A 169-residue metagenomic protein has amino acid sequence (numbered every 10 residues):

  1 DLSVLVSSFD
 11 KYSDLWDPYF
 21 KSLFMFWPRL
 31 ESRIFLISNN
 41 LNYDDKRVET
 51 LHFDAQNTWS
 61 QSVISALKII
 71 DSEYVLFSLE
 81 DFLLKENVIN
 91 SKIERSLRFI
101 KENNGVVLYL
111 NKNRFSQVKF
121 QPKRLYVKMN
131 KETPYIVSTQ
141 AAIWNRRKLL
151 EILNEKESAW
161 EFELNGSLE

Functional and structural regions predicted by a protein language model:
D1-A55, A66-I69, Y74: N-terminal anchoring/stem segment of glycosyltransferases
F35-L36, L76-F77, V106-N111: A structural signal for short, well-ordered beta-strand segments and their strand-loop junctions that often border
H52-L67, Y74, N87-V88, K92-S96: A broadly used, surface-exposed interaction patch
E73-L83: Short beta-strand-to-loop acidic/aromatic patch adjacent to the donor-nucleotide binding site
E86-S116: Conserved donor-nucleotide/metal-binding helix-loop-beta segment in metal-dependent transferases, i.e., the alpha-helix
F120-P134: Short, flexible, basic/aromatic active-site loop/helix in glycosyltransferases
I136-E169: Catalytic core and acceptor-binding pocket of nucleotide-sugar-dependent glycosyltransferases
